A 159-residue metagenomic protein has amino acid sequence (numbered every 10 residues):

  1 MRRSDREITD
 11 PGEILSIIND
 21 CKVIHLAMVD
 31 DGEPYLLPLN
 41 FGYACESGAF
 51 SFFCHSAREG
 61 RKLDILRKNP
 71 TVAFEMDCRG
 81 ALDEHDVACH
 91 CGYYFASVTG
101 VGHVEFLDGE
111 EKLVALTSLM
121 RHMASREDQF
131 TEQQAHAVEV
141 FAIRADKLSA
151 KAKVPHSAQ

Functional and structural regions predicted by a protein language model:
M1-D20: Extreme N-terminal tail/first-helix region
R2-R3, R79-Q159: Charged, gly/pro-rich active-site loop segments
I14-I17, L36-S51, G80-G92: Short N-terminal helix-initiation segments at or just after the protein's N-terminus
I17-I18, I65-L66, L119: A generic structural signal for nonpolar/aromatic side chains embedded in well-ordered alpha-helices
N19-C21, N69, A135-V138: Short gly/pro-enriched beta-turn/loop segments at secondary-structure junctions
C21-R58, F74: Short beta-strand segments
V23, L36-P38, T71, F95 (+2 more regions): Broad gene-expression machinery/nucleic-acid interaction feature
S56, R61-H85, C89-C91: Helix-adjacent hinge/juxtasegments
